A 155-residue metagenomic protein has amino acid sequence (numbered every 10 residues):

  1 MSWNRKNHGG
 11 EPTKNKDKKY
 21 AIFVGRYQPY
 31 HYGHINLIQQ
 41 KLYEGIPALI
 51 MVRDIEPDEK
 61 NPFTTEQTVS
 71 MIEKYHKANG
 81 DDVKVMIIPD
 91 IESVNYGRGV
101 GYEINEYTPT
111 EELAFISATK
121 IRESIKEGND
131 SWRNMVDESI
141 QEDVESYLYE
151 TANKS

Functional and structural regions predicted by a protein language model:
M1-S155: Nucleotidyltransferase catalytic core that binds NTPs
